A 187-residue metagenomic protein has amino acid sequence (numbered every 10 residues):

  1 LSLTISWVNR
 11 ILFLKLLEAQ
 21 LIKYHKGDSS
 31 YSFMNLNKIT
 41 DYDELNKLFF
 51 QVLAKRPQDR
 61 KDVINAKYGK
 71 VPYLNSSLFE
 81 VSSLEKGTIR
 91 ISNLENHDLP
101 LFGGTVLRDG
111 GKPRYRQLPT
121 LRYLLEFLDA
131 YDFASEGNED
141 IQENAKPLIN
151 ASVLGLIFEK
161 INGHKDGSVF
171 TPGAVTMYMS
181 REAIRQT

Functional and structural regions predicted by a protein language model:
L1-T187: Preference for the N-terminal adenyl/adenosyl cofactor-binding alpha/beta module
